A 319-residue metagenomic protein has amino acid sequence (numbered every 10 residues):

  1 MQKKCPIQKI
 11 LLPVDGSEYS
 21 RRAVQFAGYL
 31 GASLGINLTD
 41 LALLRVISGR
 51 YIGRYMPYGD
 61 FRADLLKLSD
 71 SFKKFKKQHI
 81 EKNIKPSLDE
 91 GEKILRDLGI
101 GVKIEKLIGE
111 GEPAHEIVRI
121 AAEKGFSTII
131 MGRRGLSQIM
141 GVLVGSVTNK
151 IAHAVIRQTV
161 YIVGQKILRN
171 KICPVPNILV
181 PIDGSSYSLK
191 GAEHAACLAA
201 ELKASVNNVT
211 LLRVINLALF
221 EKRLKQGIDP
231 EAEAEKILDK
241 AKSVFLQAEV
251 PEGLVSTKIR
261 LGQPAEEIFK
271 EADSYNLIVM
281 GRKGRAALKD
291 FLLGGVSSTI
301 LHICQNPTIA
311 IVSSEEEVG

Functional and structural regions predicted by a protein language model:
M1-C5, S48-Y51, Q78, K82-I129 (+4 more regions): Structural beta-alpha unit
Q2-S71, P176-I228, V244-V250: Small/aliphatic-rich secondary-structure junction motif
P6-Q8, V24, A32-S33, A114-N170 (+1 more regions): Gly/Ser-rich helix-loop-strand patches that form or flank binding pockets for ribonucleotide-derived cofactors
A23, N83-G91, L189-H194, K236-K242: Short, well-ordered amphipathic alpha-helical segments that serve as non-catalytic structural scaffolds within diverse
A42-L44, E105-G109, Y161, T210-L212 (+2 more regions): General small-molecule cofactor/ligand-binding pocket signal
L66-P86, G227-K236: A short acidic, glycine-rich active-site loop that binds or catalyzes chemistry on phosphate/adenosine moieties
K93, N149, P176, S243 (+2 more regions): Active-site phosphate/pyrophosphate- and oxyanion-stabilizing loops and adjacent acidic/basic residues in soluble
